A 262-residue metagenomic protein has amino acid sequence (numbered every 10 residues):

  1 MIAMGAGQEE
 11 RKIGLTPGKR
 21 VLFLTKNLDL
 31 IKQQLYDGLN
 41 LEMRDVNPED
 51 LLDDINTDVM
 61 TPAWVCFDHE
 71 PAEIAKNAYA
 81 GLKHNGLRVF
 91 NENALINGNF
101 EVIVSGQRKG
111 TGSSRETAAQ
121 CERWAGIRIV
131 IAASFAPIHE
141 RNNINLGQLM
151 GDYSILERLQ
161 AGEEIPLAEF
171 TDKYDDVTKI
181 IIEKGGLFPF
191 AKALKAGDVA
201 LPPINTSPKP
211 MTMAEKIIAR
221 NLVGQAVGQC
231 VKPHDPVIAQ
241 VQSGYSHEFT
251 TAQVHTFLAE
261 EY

Functional and structural regions predicted by a protein language model:
M1-Y262: Fe-S-dependent hydro-lyases/dehydratases of central metabolism
